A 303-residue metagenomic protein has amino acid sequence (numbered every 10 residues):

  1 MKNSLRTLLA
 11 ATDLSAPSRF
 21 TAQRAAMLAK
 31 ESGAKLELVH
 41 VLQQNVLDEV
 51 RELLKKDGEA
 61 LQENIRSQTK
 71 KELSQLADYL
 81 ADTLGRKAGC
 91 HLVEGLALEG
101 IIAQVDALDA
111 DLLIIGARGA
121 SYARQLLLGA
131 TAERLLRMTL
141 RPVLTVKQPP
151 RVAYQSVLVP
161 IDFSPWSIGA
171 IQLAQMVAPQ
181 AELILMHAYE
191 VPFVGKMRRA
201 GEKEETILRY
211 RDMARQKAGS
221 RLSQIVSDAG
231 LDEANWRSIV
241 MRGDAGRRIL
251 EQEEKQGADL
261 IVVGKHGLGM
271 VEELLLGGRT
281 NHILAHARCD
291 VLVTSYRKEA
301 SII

Functional and structural regions predicted by a protein language model:
M1-S4, R24, Q43-V46, A60-S67 (+4 more regions): Structural beta-alpha unit
K2-K56, S156-E205: Small/aliphatic-rich secondary-structure junction motif
E37-V39, G89-V93, L144, I184-M186 (+2 more regions): General small-molecule cofactor/ligand-binding pocket signal
D57-K71, E204-K217: A short acidic, glycine-rich active-site loop that binds or catalyzes chemistry on phosphate/adenosine moieties
L112-R134, A153-Y154, L260-H286, A300-S301: Glycine-rich, Arg-bearing micro-motifs that act as flexible, cationic patches
A117-R118, L144-L173, E190-A234, G246 (+1 more regions): Conserved N-terminal glycine/acidic-rich loop preference
A130-P149: Short, structured interface segments
C289-S301: Short, flexible loop segments at boundaries between secondary-structure elements
